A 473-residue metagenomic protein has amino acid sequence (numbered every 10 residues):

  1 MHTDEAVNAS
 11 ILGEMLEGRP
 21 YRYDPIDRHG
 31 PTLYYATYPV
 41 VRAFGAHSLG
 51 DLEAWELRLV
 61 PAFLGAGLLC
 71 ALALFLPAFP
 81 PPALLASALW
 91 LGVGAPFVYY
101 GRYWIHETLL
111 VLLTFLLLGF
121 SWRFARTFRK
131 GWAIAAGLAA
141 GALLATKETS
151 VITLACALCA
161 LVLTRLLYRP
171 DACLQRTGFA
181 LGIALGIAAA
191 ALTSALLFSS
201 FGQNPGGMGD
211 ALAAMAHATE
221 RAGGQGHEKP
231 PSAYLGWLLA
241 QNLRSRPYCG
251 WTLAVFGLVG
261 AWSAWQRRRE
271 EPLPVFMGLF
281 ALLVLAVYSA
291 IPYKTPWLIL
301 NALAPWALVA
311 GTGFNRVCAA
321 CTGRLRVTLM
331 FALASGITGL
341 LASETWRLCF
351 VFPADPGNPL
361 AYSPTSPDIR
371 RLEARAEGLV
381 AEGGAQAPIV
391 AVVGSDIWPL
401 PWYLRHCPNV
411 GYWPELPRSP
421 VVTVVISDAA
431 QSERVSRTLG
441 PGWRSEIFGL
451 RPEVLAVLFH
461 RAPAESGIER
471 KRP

Functional and structural regions predicted by a protein language model:
H2, H29, A54, P96 (+3 more regions): Short acidic/glycine- and proline-prone juxtamembrane loop motifs at membrane-interface regions of multi-pass membrane
N8-G18, H29-G30, Y35, A46 (+7 more regions): Transmembrane-lumen/periplasm boundary regions of multi-pass, lipid-linked membrane glycan transferases
P31, Y35, A46-C70, Y100 (+2 more regions): Loop-to-helix entry region of an early transmembrane alpha helix in multi-pass inner-membrane enzymes
D51, L72-V93, G131, V275: Transmembrane-helix signature of polytopic, membrane-embedded enzymes that assemble or transfer cell-envelope glycans
L59-F79, L116, V259: Transmembrane-helix motifs of polytopic, lipid-linked glycan transferases
L85-A88, F120-G141, F276-A281: Short hydrophobic alpha-helices at membrane interfaces in multi-pass membrane enzymes
Y100-G101, E107, I152, W251 (+3 more regions): Hydrophobic/aromatic-rich transmembrane helices and adjacent perimembrane loops
S363, P367-Y412, L416-R418, T423-V425: Short periplasmic/luminal acceptor-recognition loop of GT-C membrane glycosyltransferases, typified by
